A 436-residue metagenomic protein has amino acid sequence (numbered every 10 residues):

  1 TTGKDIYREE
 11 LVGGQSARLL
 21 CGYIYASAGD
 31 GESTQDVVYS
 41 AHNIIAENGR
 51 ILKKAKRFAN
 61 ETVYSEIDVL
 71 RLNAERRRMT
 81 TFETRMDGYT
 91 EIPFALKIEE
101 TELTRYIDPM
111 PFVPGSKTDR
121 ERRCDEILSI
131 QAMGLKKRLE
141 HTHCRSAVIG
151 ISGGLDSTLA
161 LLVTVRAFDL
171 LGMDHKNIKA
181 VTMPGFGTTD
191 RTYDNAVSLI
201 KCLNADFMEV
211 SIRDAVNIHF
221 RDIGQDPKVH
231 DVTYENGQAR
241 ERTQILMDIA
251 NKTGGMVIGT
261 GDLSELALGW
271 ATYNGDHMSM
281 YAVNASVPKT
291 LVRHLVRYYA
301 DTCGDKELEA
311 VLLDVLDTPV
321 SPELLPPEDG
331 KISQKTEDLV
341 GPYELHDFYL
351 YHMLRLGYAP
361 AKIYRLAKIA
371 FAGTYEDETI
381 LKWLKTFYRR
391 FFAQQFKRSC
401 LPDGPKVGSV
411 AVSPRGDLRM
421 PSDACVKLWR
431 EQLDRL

Functional and structural regions predicted by a protein language model:
G3, A17-C21, D30-T34, A41 (+6 more regions): ATP/NTP-dependent adenylation/nucleotidyl-transfer catalytic domains that generate, transfer, or process NMP-activated
I6-G13: Charged helix-capping and loop-helix junction motifs
